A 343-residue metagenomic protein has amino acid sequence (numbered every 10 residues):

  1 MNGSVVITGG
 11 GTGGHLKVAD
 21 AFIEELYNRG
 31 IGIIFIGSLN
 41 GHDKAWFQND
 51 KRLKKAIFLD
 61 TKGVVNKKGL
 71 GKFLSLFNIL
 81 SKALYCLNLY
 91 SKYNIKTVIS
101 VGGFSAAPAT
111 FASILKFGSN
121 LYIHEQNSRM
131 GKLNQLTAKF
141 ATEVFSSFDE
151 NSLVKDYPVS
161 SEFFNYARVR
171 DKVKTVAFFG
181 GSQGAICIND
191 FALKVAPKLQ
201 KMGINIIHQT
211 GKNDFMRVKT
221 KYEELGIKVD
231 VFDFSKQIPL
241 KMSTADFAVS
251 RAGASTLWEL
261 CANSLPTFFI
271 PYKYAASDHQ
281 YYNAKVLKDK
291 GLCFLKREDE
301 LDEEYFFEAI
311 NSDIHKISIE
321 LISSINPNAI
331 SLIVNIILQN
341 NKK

Functional and structural regions predicted by a protein language model:
N2-G10, Y27-N78, D214, K296-D299: Conserved nucleotide-sugar phosphate-binding/catalytic loop shared by glycosyltransferases and other
S4, I31-G32, L53-K54, I114-Y166: Active-site-proximal region of nucleotide-activated glycan assembly enzymes, centered on histidine/acidic-rich loops
I7-D20, I186: A short, glycine/small-residue-rich beta-strand->loop->alpha-helix junction that serves as a flexible
I36, G41-K51, S161, R168-F247 (+2 more regions): Donor-nucleotide binding loops and adjacent catalytic segments primarily of GT-B fold Leloir glycosyltransferases
N49-K54, L84-I99, A107-Y122, Q135 (+1 more regions): Glycosyltransferases and closely related glycan-assembly transferases that use nucleotide-activated donors
S243-L257, L265: Acidic donor-binding loop of glycosyltransferase active sites
S250, P266-S277: Short hydrophobic beta-strand element within catalytic cores of glycosyltransferases and related nucleotide-activated
A309-H315, N326-K343: C-terminal alpha-helical cap of glycosyltransferases
